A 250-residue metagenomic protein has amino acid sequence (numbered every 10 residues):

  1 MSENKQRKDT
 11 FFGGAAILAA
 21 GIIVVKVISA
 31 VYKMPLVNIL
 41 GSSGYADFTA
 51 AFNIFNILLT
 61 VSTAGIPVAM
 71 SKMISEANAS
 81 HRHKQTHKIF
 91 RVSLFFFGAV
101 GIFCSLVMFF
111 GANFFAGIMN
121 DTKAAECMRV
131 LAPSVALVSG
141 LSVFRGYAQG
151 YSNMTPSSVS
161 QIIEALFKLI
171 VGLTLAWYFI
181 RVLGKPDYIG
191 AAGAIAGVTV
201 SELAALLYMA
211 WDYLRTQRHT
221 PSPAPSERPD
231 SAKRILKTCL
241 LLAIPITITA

Functional and structural regions predicted by a protein language model:
M1-I28, K84, K88, D230-I246: N-terminal membrane topogenesis motif
V27-Y45, A116-G117, K185-D187, T247-A250: Helix-terminus/linker motif at the lipid-water interface of multi-pass membrane proteins
L36-I57, D187, A191-A192, R234-L242: Interfacial/gating helices of multi-pass transporter permease domains
T49-I74, P133-A136: Small-residue-rich midsections of specific transmembrane alpha-helices
F103-T122, R181: Short membrane-interface helical motifs at transmembrane helix boundaries in multi-pass membrane transporters
D121-F144: Alpha-helical transmembrane segments of multi-pass membrane proteins
S139-Q161: Membrane-interface junctions at transmembrane-helix termini in multi-pass inner-membrane proteins
T155, L166-D212: Membrane-interface helix-loop junctions in multi-pass transport and translocation proteins
